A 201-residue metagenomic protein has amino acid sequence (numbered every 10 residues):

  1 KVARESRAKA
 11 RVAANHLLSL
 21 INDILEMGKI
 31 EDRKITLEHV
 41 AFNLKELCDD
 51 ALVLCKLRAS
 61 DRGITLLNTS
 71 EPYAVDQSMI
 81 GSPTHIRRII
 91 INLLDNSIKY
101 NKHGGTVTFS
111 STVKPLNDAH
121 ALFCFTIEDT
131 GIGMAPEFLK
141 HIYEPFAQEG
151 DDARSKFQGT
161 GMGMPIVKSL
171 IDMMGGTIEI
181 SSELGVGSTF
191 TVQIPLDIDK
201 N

Functional and structural regions predicted by a protein language model:
V12-L17: Short alpha-helical segment of the dimerization/phosphotransfer core of two-component systems
G28-H39: Helix-loop junction within the histidine kinase core
E38-V53, R87: A conserved beta-strand-to-alpha-helix junction within the catalytic ATP-binding
R58-S70: Short conserved segments within the C-terminal catalytic ATPase subdomain
S97-I98: Short helix-loop "hinge" at the ATP-lid/N-box region of the Bergerat-fold HATPase_c
M134-Q148: Short conserved segment of the HATPase_c
